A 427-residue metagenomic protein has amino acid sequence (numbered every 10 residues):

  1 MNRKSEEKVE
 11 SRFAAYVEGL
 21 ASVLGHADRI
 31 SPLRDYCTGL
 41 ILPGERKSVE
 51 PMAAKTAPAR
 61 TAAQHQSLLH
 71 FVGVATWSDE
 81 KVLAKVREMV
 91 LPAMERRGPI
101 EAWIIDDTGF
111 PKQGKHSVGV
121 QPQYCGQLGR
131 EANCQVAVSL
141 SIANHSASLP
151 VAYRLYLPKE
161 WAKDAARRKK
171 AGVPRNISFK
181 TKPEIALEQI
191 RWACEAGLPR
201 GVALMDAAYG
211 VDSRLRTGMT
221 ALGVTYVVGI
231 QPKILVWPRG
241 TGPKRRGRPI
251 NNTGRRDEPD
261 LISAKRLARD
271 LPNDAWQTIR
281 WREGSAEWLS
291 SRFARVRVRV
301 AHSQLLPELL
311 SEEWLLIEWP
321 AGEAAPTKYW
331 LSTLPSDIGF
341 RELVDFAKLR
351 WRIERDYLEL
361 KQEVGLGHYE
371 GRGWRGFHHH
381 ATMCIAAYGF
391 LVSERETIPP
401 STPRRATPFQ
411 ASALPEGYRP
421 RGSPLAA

Functional and structural regions predicted by a protein language model:
N2-L204, A208-V228, P232-L235, N252-I262 (+1 more regions): Conserved, well-structured functional cores that handle cations and Mg-NTP chemistry
L40-G44, T56, V72-A75, L334 (+2 more regions): Generic structural signal for hydrophobic core residues of well-folded globular domains
K115, Y357-V364: Active-site-adjacent bridging/hinge elements
S146-A171, R175-F179, V227-Q231, V236-R352 (+1 more regions): An anionic, glycine-rich sequence signature occurring as long contiguous blocks
S332, F340-A347, Q362-H379, I398: Short, solvent-exposed helix-loop connector elements
E354, A386: Hydrophobic, well-ordered secondary-structure elements that form the walls of internal hydrophobic environments
L391-P424: Conserved nucleotidyltransferase catalytic core and NTase-mimicking acidic/glycine-rich helix/loop elements in nucleic
